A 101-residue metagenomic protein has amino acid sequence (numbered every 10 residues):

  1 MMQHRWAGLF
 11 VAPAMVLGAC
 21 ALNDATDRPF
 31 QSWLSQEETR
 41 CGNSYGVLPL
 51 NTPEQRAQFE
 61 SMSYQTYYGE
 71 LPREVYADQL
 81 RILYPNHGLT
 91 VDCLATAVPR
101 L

Functional and structural regions predicted by a protein language model:
M1-L22: Sec-dependent bacterial lipoprotein signal peptides
H4, A21-L101: Acidic, Ser/Pro/Thr-rich low-complexity regulatory regions and the short amphipathic helical interaction modules they
